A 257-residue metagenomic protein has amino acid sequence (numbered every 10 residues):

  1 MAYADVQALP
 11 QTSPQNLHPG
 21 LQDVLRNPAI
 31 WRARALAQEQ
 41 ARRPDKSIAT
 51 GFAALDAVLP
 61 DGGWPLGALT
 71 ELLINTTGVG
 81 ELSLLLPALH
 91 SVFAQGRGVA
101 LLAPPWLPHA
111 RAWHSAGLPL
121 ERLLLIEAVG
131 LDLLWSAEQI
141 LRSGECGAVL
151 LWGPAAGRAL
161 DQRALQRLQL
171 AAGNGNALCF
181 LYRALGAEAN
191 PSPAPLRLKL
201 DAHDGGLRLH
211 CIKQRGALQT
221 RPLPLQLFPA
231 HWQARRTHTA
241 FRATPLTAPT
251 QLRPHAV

Functional and structural regions predicted by a protein language model:
M1-A2, V6, A217-V257: C-terminal regions of RecA-like/P-loop NTPase motor modules
M1-L101, S115, P245-V257: Detector for small/aliphatic-rich hydrophobic stretches
G51, E81, L133, L160-A164: Helical mechanochemical/support elements of P-loop NTPase systems and associated helical scaffolds
G67-E71, G98, G147-L150, L178-F180: Residue-level preference for the first positions of well-ordered beta-strands
S91, I140, A171: Hydrophobic/aromatic ligand-binding patch that stacks against planar heteroaromatic rings of cofactors or nucleotides
G96-G147, L151-W152, A156: Conserved inter-motif catalytic segment of the P-loop NTP-binding fold
W135, Q139-E145, L209-L223: A charged, well-structured terminal subsegment
Q162-T220: Replace "adjacent to P-loop NTPase cores in ATP/GTP-dependent enzymes" with "adjacent to NTP-binding cores
